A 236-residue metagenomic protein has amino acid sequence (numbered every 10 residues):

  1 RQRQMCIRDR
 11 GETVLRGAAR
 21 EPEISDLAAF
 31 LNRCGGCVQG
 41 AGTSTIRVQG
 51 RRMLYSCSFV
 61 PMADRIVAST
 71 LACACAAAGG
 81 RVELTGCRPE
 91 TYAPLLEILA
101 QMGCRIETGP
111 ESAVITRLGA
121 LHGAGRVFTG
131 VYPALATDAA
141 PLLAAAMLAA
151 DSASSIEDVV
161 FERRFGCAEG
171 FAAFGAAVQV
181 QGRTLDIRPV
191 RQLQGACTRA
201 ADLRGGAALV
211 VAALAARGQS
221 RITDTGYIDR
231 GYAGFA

Functional and structural regions predicted by a protein language model:
R1-Q4, R8-A236: Short, structured segments at the rim of ligand-binding sites
